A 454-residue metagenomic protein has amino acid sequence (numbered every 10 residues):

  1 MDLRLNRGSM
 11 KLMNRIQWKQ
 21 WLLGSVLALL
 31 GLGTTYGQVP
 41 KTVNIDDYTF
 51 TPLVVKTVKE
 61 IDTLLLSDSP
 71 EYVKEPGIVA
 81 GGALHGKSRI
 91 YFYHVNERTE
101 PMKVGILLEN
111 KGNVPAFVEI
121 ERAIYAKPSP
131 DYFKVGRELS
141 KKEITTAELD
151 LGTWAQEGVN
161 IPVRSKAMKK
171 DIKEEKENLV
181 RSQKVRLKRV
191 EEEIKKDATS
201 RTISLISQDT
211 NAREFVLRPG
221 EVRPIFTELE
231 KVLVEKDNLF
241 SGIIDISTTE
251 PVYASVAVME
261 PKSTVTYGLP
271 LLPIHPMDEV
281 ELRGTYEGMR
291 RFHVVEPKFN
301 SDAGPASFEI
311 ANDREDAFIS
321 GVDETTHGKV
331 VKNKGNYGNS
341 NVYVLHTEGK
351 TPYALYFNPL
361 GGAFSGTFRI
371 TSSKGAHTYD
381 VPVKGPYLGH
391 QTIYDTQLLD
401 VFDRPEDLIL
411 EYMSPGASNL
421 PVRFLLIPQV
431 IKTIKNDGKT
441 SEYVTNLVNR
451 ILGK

Functional and structural regions predicted by a protein language model:
L5, L12-L23: Bacterial N-terminal signal peptides that target proteins for export
G24-G31: Bacterial N-terminal signal peptides
G33-G37: Sec/Tat signal peptide C-region and signal peptidase I cleavage site
V39-H85: N-terminal, Lys/Arg-enriched amphipathic/low-complexity engagement segments that precede the first folded domain
Y48, T99, K127-D131, E143-A167 (+3 more regions): Large eukaryotic, non-enzymatic subunits of multiprotein complexes that serve as scaffolds/tethers, characterized by
K74-E121, A126, F133-K134, I144 (+5 more regions): Long compositionally biased, domain-poor regions of proteins
K134-K170, N178-N211, G389-H390: Short beta-strand and strand-turn-strand segments in soluble, beta-rich domains
M259-F318: Surface-exposed beta-loop interaction hotspot
